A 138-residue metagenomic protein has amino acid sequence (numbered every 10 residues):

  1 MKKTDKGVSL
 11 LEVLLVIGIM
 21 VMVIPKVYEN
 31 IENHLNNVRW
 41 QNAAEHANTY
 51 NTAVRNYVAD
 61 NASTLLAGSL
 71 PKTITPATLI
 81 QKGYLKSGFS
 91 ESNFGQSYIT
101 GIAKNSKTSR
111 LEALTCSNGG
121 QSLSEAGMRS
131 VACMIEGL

Functional and structural regions predicted by a protein language model:
M1-L35, R39, H46: N-terminal single-pass transmembrane signal-anchor helix
E29, N37-W40, R55-A59, K82: Mobile, glycine-rich extracellular loop/lid and propeptide segments that shape or gate substrate/ligand access
A44-G68: N-terminal alpha-helical signal peptides/signal-anchor transmembrane segments
L65-E112, S117: Extracellular/periplasmic head regions of type IV pilus-like filament subunits
K107-L138: Short, surface-exposed interaction loops/tails
